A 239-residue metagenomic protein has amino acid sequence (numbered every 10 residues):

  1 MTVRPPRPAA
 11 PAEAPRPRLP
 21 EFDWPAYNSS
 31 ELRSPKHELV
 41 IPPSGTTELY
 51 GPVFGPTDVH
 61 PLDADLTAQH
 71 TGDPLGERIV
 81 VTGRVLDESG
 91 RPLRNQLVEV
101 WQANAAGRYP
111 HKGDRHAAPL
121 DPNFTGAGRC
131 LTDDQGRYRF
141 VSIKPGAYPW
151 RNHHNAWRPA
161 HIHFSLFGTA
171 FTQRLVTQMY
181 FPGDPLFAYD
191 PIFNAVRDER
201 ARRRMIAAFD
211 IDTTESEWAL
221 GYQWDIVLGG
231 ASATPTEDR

Functional and structural regions predicted by a protein language model:
T2-R239: Beta-strand-dominated extracellular/periplasmic modules and repeats in secreted or surface-exposed proteins
